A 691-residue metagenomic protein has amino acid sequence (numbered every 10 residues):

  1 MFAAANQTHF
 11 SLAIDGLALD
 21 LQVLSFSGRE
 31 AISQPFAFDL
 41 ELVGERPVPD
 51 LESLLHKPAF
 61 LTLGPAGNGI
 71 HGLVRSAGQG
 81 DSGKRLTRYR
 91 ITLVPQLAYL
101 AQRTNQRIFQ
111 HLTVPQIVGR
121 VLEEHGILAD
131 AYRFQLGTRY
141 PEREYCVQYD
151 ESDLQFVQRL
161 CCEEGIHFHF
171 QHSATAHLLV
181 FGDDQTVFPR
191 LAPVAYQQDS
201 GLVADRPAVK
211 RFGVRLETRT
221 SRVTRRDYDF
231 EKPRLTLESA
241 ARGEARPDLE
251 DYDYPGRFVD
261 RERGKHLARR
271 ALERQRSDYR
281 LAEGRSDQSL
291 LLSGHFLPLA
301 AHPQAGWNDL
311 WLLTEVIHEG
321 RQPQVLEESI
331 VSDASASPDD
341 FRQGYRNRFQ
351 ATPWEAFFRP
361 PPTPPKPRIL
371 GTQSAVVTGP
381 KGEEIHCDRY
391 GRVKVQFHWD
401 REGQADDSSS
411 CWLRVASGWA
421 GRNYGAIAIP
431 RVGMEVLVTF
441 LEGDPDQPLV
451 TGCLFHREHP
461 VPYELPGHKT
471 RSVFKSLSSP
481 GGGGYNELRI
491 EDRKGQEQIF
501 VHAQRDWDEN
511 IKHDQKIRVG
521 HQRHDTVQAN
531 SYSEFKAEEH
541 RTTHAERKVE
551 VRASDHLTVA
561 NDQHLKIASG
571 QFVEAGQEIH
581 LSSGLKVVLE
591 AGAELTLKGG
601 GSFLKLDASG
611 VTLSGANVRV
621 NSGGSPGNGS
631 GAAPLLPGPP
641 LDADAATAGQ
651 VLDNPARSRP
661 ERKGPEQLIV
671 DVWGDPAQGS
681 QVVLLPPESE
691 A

Functional and structural regions predicted by a protein language model:
M1-R107, E163, Y279: Assembly/oligomerization scaffold segments
D39-P49, R276-D287, P362, W419-G425: Short alpha-helix capping/helix-loop boundary micro-motifs
S53-L54, L291, W307, P430: Short, well-ordered loop/turn sites that connect or cap secondary structure elements
L61-L63, L299-A300, L437-V438: A generic structural signal for residues embedded in beta-strands
G67-L73, Q304-T314, G443-C453: Short, Lys/Arg- and Gly-enriched loop/turn segments at beta-strand edges
G78-Y89, V94-A101, V194, H318-R348 (+3 more regions): Short peripheral tails and domain-boundary helices/loops at the edges of structured domains
S82-G83, L112-Y132, L136-T138, C146-E355: Extended, domain-scale alpha-helical bundle/helix-rich regions
E163, F170, V180-G182, W354 (+9 more regions): Structural signature for extended repeat/solenoid scaffolds and their inter-repeat hinge/linker regions, spanning
